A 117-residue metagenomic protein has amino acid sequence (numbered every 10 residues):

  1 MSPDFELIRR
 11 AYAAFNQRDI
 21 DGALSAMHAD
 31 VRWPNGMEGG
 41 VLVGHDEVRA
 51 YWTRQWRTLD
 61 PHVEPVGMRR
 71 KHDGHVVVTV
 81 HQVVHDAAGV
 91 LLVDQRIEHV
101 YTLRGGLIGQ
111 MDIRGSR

Functional and structural regions predicted by a protein language model:
M1-P3, R49-R117: A beta-strand edge to alpha-helix "cap/lid" segment located at domain peripheries
D4, G44: Hydrophobic (often cysteine-bearing) scaffold residues that line and stabilize catalytic clefts of nucleotide/cofactor
Q17-R32: Short, well-ordered alpha-helical segments enriched in acidic and aromatic residues
R32-V43, R54-T58: A short gly/proline-enriched turn/hairpin at secondary-structure junctions
